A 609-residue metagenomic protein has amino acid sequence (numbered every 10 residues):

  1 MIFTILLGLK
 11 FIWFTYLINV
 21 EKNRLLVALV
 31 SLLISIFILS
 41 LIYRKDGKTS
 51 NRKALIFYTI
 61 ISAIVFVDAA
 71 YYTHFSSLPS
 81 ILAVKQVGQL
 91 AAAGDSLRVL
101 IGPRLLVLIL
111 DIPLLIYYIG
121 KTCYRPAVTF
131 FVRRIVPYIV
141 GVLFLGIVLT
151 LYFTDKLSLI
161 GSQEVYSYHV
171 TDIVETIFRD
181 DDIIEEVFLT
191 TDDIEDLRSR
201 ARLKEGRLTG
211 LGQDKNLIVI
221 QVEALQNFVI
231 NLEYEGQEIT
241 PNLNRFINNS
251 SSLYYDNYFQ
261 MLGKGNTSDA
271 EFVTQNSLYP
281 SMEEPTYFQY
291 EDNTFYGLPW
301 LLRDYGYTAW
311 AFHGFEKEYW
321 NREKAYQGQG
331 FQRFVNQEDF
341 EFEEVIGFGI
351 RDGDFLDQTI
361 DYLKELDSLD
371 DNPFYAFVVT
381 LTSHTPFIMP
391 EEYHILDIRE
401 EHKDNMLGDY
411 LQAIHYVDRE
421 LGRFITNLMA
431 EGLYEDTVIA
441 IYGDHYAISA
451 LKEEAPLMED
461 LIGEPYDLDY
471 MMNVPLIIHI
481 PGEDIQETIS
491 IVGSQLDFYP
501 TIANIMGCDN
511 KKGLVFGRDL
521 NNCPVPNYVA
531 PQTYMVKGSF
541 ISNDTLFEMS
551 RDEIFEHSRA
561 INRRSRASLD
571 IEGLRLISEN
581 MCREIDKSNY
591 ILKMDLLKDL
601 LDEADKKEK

Functional and structural regions predicted by a protein language model:
M1-E175: Transmembrane and membrane-interface helices of multi-pass, inner-membrane envelope-modifying transferases
F3, F75, V128, V148 (+7 more regions): Generic N-terminal initiation segments characterized by hydrophobic and/or small/turn-forming residues
G8, W13-F14, L90, I173-V174 (+5 more regions): Generic structural signal of hydrophobic/aromatic residues within well-ordered alpha-helices of folded domains
L55, I135, G141, L149 (+10 more regions): Generic intrinsically disordered, low-complexity segments enriched for polar/acidic and small residues
A70-A83, I101-G102, D181-T190, T267 (+5 more regions): A diffuse structural propensity rather than consistent per-protein peaks
S96, H169, D193, L596-L597: Terminal low-complexity, poorly structured segments
V148-Q221: Membrane-interface segments at or immediately adjacent to transmembrane helices that form the boundary between
R198-K609: Solvent-exposed soluble domains appended to multi-pass membrane proteins
